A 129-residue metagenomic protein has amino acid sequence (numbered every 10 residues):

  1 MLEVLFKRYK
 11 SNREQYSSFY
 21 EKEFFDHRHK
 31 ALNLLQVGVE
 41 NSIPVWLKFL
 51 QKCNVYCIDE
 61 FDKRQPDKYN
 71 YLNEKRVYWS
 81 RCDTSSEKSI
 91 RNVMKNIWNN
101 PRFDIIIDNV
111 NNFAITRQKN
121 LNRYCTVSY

Functional and structural regions predicted by a protein language model:
M1-Y129: A short alpha-helical cap/connector motif
